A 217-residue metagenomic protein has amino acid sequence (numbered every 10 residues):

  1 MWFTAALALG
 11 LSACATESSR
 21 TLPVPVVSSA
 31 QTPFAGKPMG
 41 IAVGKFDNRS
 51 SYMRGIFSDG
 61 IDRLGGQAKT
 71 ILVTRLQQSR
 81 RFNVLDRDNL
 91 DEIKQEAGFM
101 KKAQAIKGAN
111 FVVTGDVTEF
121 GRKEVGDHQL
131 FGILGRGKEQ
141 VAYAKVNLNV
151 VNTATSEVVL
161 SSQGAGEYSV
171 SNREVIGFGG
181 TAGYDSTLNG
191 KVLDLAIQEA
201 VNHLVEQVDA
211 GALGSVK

Functional and structural regions predicted by a protein language model:
M1-S12: Sec-dependent bacterial lipoprotein signal peptides
T4, F34-G36, Q77, N110-V113: A generic structural signal for short, non-catalytic loop/turn and secondary-structure boundary residues
C14-V84, N89-A97, K101, V170 (+2 more regions): A structural "domain/chain start" motif
T16-R20, I93-V159, S169-G183: Surface-exposed short loop/turn segments
G40-D47, I71-R75, N83-L85, N110-T118 (+2 more regions): Soluble periplasmic/extracytoplasmic beta-strand elements of cell-envelope proteins
V159-Q163, Q198-E199: Juxtamembrane/interfacial segments around transmembrane helices
A165-E167: A short, surface-exposed beta-strand/turn
